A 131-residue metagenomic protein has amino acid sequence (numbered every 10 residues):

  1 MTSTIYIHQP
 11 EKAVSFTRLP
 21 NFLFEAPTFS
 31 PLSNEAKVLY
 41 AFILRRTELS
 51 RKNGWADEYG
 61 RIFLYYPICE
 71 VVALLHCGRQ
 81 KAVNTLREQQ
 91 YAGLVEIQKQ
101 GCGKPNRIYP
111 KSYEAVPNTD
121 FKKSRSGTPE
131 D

Functional and structural regions predicted by a protein language model:
M1-C69: Short recognition helix of helix-turn-helix/winged-helix DNA-binding domains
T2-S3, S112-D131: Charged low-complexity intrinsically disordered patches
F22, Q100, Y113-A115: Generic structural motif
F24, I43, T85-R87, T128-P129: A periodicity- and composition-biased signal for non-globular, repetitive helical segments
N34, R46-P110: Winged helix-turn-helix DNA-binding recognition segment
K37-A41, C69, N106, K123 (+1 more regions): Active-site-proximal helix/loop capping residues that flank conserved catalytic or ligand/cofactor
